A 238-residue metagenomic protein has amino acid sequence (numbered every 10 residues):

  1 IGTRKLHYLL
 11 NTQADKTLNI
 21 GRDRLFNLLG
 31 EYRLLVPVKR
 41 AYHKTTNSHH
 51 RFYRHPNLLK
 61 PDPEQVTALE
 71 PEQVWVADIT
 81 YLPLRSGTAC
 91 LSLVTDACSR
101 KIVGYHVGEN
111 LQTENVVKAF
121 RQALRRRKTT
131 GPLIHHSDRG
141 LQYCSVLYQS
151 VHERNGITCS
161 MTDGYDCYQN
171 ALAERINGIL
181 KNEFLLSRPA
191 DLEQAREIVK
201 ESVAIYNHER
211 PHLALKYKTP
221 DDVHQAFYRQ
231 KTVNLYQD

Functional and structural regions predicted by a protein language model:
I1-L69, T219-R229: Basic, flexible linker segments flanking DNA-binding modules in nucleic acid-interacting mobile-element proteins
L6, L25, L59, D78 (+11 more regions): Mobile genetic element proteins and their domesticated derivatives, centered on retroelements and DNA transposons
D15-T17, E64, L84, R139 (+2 more regions): Conserved, non-catalytic sequence blocks in retroelement Pol enzymes and Pol-derived host proteins
T45-S48, S137-R139, S145-Q149, C159-K181 (+2 more regions): RNase H-like two-metal-ion nuclease catalytic core shared by retroviral integrases and related mobile-element nucleases
P63-V103, E109-N110: An active-site-proximal beta-strand-loop segment
G87, Y105-K128, C144: Active-site beta-loop-alpha junctions of metal-dependent nucleic acid enzymes, especially the RNase H-like/DDE
K101-Y105, C159-T162, L186-S187: Short small-residue beta-strand/loop micro-motif enriched in glycine and branched aliphatics
E153-I157, I179-D238: C-terminal domain-tail junction helix/linker
